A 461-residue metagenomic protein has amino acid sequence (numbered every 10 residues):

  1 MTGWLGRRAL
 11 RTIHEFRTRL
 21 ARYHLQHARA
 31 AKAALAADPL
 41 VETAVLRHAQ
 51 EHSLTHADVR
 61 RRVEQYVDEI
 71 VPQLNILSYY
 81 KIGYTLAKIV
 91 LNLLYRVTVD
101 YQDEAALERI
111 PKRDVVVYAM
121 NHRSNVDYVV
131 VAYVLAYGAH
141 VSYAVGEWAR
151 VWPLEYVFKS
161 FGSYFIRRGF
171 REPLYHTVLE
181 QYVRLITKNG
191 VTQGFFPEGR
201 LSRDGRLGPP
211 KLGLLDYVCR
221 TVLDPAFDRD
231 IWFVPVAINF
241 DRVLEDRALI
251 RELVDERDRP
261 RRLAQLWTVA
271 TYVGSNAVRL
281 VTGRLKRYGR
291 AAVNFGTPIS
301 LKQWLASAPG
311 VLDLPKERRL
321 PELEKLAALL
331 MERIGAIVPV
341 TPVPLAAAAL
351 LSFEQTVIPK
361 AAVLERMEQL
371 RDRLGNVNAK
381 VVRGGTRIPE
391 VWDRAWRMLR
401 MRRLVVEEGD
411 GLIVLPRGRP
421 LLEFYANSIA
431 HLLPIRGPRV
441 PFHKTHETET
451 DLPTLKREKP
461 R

Functional and structural regions predicted by a protein language model:
M1-R461: Membrane-interfacial terminal anchoring regions of lipid-handling membrane enzymes
